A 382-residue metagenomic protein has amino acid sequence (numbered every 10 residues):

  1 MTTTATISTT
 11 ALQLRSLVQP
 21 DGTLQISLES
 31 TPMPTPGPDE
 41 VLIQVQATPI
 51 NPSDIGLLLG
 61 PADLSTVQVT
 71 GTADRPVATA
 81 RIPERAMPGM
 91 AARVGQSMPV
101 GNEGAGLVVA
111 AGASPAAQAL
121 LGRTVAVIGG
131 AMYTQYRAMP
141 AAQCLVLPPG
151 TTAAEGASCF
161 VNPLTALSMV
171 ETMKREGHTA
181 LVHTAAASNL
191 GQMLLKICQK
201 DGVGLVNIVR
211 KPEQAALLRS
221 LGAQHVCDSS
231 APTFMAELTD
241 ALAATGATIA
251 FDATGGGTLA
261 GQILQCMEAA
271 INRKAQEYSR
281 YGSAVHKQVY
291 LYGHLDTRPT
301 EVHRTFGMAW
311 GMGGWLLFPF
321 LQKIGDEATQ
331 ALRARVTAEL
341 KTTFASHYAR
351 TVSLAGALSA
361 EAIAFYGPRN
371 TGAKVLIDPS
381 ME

Functional and structural regions predicted by a protein language model:
T4-T9, L264, A270-A275, F318-E382: C-terminal hydrophobic helical "lid"/dimerization subdomain of Rossmann-like NAD(P)H-dependent oxidoreductases
M33-P49, A62-G129: Glycine-rich beta-strand-centered segment in the early N-terminal region that forms part of a ligand/cofactor-binding
L120, C159-P232: Mid-domain Rossmann-like dinucleotide-binding core that forms the NAD(H)/NADP(H) cofactor-binding site
R123-V125, Y136, A180: Residue-level marker of beta-strand positions
G129-A142: A structural motif shared across PLP-dependent enzymes of the aminotransferase-like
E155: C-terminal boundary of histidine-terminating zinc-finger modules
K200-Y278: Adenosine-nucleotide cofactor-binding segment
M235-T239, A243-A244, G293-T351: C-terminal substrate-binding/catalytic core of Rossmann-like NAD(P)-dependent dehydrogenases/reductases
